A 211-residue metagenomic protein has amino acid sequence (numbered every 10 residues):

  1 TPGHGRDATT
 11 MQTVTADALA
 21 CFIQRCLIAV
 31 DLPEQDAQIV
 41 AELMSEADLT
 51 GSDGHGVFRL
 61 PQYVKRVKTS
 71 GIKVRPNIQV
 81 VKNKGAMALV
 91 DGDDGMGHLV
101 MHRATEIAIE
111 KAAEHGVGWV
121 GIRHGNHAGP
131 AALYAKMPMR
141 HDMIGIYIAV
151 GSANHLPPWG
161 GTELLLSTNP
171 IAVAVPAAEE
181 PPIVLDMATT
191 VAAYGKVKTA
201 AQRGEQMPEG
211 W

Functional and structural regions predicted by a protein language model:
T1-T10: Short, Lys/Arg-enriched N-terminal segments with co-localized hydrophobic residues within the first ~10-30 amino acids
T10-V30: Generic N-terminal amphipathic, Lys/Arg-enriched alpha-helix
I28-D31, L49-D53: N-terminal and secondary-structure boundary signal
E34-S45: Short, well-structured alpha-helical segments
L43, T50-G56, V81, G85-L89 (+2 more regions): Charged, flexible cofactor/metal-binding loops and thiol motifs
H55-I109: Active-site cofactor/substrate anionic-group-binding motifs, chiefly glycine- and Lys/Arg-rich phosphate-binding loops
L89-P176: A generic, well-ordered mixed alpha/beta core segment in the N-terminal half of proteins
H155-W211: Phosphate/diphosphate-binding glycine-rich loops and adjacent basic-rich segments that engage nucleotide
